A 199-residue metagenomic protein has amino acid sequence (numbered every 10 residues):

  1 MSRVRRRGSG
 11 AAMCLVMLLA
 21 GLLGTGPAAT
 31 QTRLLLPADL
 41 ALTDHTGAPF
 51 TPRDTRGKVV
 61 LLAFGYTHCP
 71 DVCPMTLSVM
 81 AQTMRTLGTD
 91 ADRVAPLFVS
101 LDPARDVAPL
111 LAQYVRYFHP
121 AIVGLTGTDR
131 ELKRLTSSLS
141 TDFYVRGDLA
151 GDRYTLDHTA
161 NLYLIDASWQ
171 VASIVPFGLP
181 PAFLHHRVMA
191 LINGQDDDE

Functional and structural regions predicted by a protein language model:
M1-R6: N-terminal secretory signal peptides that target proteins for export/translocation
A12-L22: Bacterial N-terminal signal peptides
G26-R53, S78: N-terminal "domain-start" segment that seeds a small globular fold
P37-A38, V60, T159-N161: Short loop/turn microsegments at loop-to-beta-strand junctions
R53-T76, M80: Short active-site neighborhood of thiol/selenol oxidoreductases, capturing the structured segment around
M75-L135: Structural microenvironment flanking redox-active thiols in thiol-disulfide oxidoreductases
E131-R187: Thiol/disulfide oxidoreductase modules built on the thioredoxin-like
L179, R187-E199: Short, low-complexity, Pro/Ser/Thr/Gly-rich segments in the mature regions of secreted, periplasmic
